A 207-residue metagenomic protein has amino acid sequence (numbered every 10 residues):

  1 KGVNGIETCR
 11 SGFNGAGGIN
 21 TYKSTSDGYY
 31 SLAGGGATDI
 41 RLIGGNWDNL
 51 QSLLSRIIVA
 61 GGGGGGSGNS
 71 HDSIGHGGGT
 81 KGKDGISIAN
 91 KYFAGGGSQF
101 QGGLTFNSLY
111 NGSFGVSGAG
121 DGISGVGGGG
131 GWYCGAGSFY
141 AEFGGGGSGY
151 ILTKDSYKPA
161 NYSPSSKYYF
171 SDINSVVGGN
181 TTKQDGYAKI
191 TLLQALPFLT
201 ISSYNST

Functional and structural regions predicted by a protein language model:
K1-K91: Secretome/extracellular-domain signature
I19-S31, G36-W47, D72-H76, T80 (+2 more regions): Catalytic nucleophile loop of clan PA
R41-G44, L152-K154, K189-L196: Short beta-strand-to-coil "C-cap" segments at the C-terminal boundary of structured domains/repeats, marking
H76-G103, L109-G118, L193-T207: Terminal export signals
P159-N161: Eukaryotic low-complexity intrinsically disordered regions
P164-S203: A recurrent domain-boundary module in secreted/ectodomain proteins
